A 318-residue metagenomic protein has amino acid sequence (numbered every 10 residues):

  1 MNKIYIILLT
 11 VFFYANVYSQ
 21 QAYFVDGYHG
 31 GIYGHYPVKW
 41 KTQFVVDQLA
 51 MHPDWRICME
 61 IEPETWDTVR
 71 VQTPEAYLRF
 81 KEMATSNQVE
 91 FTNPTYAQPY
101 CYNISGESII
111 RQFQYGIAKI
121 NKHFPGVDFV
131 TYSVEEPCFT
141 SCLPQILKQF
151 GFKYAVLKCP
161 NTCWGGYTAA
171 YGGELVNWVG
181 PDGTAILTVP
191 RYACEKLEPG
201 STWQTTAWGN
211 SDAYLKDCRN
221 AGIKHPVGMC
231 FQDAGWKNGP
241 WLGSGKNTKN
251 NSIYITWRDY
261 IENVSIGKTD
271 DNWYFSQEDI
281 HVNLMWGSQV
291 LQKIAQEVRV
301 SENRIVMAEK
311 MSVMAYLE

Functional and structural regions predicted by a protein language model:
K3-A15, S19: Sec-dependent N-terminal signal peptides
Q20-E318: Catalytic-domain carbohydrate-binding cleft regions of carbohydrate-active enzymes
